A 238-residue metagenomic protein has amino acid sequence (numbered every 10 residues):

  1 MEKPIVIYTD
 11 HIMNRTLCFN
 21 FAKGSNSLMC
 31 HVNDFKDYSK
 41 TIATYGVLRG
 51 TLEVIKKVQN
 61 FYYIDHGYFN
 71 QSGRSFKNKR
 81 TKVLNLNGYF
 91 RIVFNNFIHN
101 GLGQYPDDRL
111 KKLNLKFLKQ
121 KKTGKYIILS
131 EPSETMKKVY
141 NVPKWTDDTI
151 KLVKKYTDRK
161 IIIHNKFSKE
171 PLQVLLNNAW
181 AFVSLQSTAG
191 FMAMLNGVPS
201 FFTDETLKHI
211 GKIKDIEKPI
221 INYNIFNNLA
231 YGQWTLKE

Functional and structural regions predicted by a protein language model:
M1-E53, T135-M136: N-terminal pre-catalytic "stem/leader" segment of glycosyltransferase-like enzymes
T9, I64-Y68, K125-M136, D204-E205: Short loop/turn segments at strand-loop or loop-helix junctions that form parts of catalytic or ligand-binding pockets
R15-L17, G50-V54, F69-G73, T135-V139 (+3 more regions): Short catalytic/ligand-binding loop motif for oxyanion handling, primarily in non-cytosolic enzymes, centered on
C30-K36, V54, K151, R159-I210: Donor nucleotide-activated moiety binding/catalytic core segment of transferases that use nucleotide-activated donors
K40-T41, Y126, W180-A181: Structural motif
L48-R80, D147, L195-H209: A short, gly/pro- and small-residue-rich
S75-G124, Y156, I210-E238: Leloir-type glycosyltransferase catalytic cores
K122-F167: Conserved catalytic-core segment of nucleotide-activated headgroup transferases in glycan assembly
